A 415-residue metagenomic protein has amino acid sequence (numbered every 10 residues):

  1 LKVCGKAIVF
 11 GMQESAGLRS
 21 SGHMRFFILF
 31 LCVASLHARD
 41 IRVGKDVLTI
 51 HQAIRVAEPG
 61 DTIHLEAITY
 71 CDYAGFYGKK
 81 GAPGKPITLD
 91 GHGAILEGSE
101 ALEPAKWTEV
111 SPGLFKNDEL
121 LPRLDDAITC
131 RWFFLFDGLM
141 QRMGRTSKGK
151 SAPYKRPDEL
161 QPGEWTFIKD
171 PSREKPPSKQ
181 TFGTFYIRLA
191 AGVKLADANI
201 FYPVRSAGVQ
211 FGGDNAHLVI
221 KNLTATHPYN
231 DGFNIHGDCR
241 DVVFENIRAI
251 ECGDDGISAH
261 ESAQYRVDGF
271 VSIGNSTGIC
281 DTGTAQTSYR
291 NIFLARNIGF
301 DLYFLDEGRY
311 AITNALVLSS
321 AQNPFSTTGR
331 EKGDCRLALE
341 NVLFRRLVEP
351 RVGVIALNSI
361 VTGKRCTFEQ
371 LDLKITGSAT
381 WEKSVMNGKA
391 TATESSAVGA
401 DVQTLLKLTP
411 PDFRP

Functional and structural regions predicted by a protein language model:
K2-I8: Extreme N-terminal basic, low-complexity initiation segments that serve as generic localization/processing leaders
I8-V9, S20: Short, positively charged and aromatic/hydrophobic N-terminal segments
S15, S20-S21: Serine residues within intrinsically disordered or low-complexity segments
H23-L29: Sec-dependent signal peptide recognition, specifically the positively charged N-region followed immediately by
L29-A38: Hydrophobic h-region of N-terminal signal peptides that target proteins for export in Gram-negative bacteria
R42-G44, L48-H227, N234, Q403-R414: Extracellular polysaccharide-degrading/modifying enzymes targeting complex plant/algal/animal polysaccharides
N199-V204, N215, V219-N222, H227 (+3 more regions): Extracellular beta-rich repeat passengers
